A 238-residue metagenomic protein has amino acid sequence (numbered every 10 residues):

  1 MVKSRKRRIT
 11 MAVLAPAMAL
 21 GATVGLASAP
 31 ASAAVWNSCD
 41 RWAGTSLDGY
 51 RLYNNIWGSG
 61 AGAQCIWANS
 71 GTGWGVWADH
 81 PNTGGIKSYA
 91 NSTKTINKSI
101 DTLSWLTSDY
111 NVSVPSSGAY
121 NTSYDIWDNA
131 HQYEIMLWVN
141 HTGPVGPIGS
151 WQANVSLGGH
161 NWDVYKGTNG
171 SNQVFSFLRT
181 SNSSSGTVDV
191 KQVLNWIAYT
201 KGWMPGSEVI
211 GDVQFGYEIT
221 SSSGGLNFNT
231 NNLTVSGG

Functional and structural regions predicted by a protein language model:
M1-S32: Secretory targeting and sorting signals
A34-V76, G237-G238: N-terminal segment immediately downstream of the Sec signal-peptide cleavage site in secreted/extracellular proteins
G60-T102: N-terminal accessory/assembly segment that mediates macromolecular interactions
G73-V76, S104-Y110, Y124, I210-E218: Short, hydrophobic/proline-enriched secondary-structure or compact coil segments at domain edges
G84-S156: Extracellular-facing segments of soluble proteins and assemblies that are Gly/Ser/Thr-biased and enriched in aromatics
G85-S99, Q173-G206: Beta-sandwich interaction modules
N129-K191: Short helix-loop boundary/capping segments
S184-G238: Long, compositionally biased interface segments
